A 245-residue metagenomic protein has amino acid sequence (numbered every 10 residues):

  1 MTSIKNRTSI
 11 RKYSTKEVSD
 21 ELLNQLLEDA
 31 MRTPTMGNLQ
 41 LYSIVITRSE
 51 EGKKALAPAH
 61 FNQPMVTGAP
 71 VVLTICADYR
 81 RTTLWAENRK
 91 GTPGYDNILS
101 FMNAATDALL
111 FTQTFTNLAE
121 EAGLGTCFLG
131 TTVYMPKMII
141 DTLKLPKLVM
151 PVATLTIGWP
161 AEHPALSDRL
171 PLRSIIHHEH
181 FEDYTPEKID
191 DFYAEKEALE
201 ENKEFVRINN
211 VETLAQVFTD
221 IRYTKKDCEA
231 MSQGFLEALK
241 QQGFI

Functional and structural regions predicted by a protein language model:
M1-I245: Acidic, surface-exposed loops and disordered segments
